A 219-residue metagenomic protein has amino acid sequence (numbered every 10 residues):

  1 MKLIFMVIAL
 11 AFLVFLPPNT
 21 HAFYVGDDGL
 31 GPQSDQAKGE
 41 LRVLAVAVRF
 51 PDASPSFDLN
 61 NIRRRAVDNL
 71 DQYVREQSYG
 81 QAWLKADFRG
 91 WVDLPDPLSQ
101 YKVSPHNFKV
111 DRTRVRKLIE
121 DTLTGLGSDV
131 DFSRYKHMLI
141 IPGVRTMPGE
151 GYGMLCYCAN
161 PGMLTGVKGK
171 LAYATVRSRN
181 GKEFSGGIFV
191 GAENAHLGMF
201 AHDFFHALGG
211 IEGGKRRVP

Functional and structural regions predicted by a protein language model:
M1-I4: Positively charged n-region of N-terminal signal peptides that target proteins for export
M6-F15: Bacterial N-terminal signal peptides
P17-N19, I211: N-terminal, intrinsically disordered, basic low-complexity segments enriched in Arg/Pro/Ser/Thr
T20-Y24: Boundary at the C-terminal end of the N-terminal hydrophobic targeting segment
V25-P219: Active-site-proximal segment of zinc-dependent metalloprotease catalytic domains
